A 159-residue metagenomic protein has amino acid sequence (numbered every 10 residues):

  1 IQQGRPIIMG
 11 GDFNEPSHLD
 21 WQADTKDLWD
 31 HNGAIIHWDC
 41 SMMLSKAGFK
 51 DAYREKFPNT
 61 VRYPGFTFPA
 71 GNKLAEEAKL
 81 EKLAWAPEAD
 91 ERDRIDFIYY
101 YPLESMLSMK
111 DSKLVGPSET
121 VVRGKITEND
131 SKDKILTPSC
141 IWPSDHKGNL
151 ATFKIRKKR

Functional and structural regions predicted by a protein language model:
Q2-I8, E15-R159: Metal-dependent phosphoester-hydrolase catalytic domains
